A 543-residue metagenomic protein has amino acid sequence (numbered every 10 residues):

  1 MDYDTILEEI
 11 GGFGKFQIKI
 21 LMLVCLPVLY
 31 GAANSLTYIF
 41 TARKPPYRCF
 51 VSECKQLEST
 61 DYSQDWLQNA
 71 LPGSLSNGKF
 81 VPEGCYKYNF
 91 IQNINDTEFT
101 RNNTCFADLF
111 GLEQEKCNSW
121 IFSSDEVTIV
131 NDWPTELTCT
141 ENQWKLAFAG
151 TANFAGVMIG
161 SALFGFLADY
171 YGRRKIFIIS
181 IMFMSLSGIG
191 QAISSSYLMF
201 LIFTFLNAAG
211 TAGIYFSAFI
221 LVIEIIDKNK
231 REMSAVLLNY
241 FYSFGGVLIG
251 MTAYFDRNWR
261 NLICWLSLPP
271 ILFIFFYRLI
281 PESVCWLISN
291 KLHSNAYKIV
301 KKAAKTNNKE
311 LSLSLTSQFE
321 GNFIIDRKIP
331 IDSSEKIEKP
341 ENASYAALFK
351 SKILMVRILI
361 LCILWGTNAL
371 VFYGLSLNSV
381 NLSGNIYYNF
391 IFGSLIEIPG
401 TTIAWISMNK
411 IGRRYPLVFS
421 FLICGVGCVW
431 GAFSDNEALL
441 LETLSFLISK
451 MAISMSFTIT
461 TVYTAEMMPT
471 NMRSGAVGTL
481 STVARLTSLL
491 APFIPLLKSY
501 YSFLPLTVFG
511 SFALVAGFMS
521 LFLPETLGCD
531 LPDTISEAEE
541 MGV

Functional and structural regions predicted by a protein language model:
D2-I18, G78-W144, K305-L377, N381-L382 (+1 more regions): Flexible cytoplasmic loops linking transmembrane helices in multi-pass membrane transporters
P27-S35, F154-V157, S161, T211-I220 (+7 more regions): Glycine-rich segments within core transmembrane alpha-helices of 12-TM secondary carriers
P45, L167, T252, S407 (+2 more regions): Hydrophobic alpha-helical transmembrane and interfacial-helix anchor sites in secondary transporters
P45-G111, M233, D256-S333, G510-V543: Central mid-sequence intracellular linker of multi-pass
G160-G172, G400-Y415: Helix-to-loop junctions at the C-terminal end of transmembrane segments in multipass secondary transporters
G172, I193-L198, G210, D256-R257 (+2 more regions): Helix-breaking motifs and short loop linkers at transmembrane-helix boundaries and internal kinks in secondary membrane
M182-S195, L422-N436, L489: C-terminal ends and interior cores of transmembrane alpha-helices in multi-pass membrane transporters/permeases
S196-T204, N261-L262, A438-F446: Short hydrophobic/alpha-helical segments at membrane-entry points of transmembrane helices in Major Facilitator
